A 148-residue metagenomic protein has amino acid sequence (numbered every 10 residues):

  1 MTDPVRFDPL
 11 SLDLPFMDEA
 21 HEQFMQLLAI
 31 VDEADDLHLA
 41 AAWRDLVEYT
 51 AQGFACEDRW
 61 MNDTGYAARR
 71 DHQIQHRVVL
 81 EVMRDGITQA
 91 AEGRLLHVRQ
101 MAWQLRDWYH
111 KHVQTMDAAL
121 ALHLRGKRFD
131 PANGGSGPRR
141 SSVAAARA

Functional and structural regions predicted by a protein language model:
M1-A148: Small-residue-biased structural context
